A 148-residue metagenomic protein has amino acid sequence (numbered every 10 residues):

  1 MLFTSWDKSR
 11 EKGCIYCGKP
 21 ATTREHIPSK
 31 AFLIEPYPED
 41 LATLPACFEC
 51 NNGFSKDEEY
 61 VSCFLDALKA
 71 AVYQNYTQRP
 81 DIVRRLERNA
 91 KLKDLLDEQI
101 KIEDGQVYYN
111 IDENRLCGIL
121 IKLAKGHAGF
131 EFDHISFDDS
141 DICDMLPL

Functional and structural regions predicted by a protein language model:
M1-G13: Short, charged surface segments at domain edges that flank catalytic/cofactor-binding sites
R10-T43, E59-Y60: Histidine-centered nuclease catalytic patch
F32, N51-S55, K69, A128: Hydrophobic/aromatic-lined pockets within catalytic cores
T43-L65: Short Cys/His-centered divalent metal-binding micro-motifs
D57-I102: A basic- and aromatic-enriched beta-loop-alpha substructure that forms the phosphate/nucleotide- and DNA/RNA-contacting
V107-Y108: Long, compositionally biased intrinsically disordered regions
I111-L148: C-terminal, charged low-complexity interaction regions
